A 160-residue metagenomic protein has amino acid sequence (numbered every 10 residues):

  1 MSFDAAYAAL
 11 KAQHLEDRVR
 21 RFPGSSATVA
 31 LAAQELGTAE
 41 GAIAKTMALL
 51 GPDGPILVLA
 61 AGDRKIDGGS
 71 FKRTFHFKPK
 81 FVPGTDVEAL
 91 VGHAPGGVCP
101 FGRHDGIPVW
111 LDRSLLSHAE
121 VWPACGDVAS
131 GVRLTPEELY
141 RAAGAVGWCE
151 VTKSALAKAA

Functional and structural regions predicted by a protein language model:
M1-A160: Extended, low-hydrophobicity, polar/charged segments
